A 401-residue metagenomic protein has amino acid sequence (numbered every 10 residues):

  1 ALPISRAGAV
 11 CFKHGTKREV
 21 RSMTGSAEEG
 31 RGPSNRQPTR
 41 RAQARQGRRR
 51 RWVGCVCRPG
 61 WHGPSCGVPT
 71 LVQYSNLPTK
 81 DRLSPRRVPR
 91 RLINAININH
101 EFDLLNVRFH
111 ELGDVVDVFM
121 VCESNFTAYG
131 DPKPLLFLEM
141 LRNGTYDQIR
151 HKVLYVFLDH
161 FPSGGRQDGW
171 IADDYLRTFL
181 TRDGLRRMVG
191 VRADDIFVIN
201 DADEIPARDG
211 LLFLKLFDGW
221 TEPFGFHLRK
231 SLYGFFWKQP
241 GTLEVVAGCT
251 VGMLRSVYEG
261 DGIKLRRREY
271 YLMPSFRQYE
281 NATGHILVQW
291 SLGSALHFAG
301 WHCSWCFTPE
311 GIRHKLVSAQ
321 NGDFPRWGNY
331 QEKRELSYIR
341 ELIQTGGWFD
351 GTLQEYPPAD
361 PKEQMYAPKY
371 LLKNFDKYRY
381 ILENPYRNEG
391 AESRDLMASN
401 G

Functional and structural regions predicted by a protein language model:
R49-P59: Extracellular cysteine-rich, disulfide-stabilized repeat modules
V88-L92, F126-N200, A207-L212: Active-site-proximal specificity loops/subdomain of glycosyltransferases
I93-E101, R108, C122: A conserved hydrophobic helix/loop-capping motif in glycosyltransferases and polysaccharide synthases
E101-D114, V118, A128-E139: Short, well-formed alpha-helical segments that are part of the catalytic scaffolds of diverse glycosyltransferases
E204-R340, Q344, W348-F349: Conserved catalytic core of nucleotide-sugar-dependent glycosyltransferases
V317-N400: Specificity-determining recognition surfaces
